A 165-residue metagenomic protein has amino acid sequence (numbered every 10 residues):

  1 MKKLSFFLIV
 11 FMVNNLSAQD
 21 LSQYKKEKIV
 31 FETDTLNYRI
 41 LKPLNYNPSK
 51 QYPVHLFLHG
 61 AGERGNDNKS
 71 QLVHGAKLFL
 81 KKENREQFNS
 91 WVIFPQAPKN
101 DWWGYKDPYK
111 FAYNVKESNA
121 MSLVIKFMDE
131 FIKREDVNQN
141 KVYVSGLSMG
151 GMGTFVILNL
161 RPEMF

Functional and structural regions predicted by a protein language model:
M1-S22: Bacterial Sec-dependent N-terminal signal peptides
L16-V54, S90, S145-M152: A domain-start/cap signature at the N-terminus of enzymes
R39-K42, L72-L80, V124-I132: Short, well-ordered amphipathic alpha-helices
N45-K50, G104-L147, M164: Gly/Ser-rich "nucleophile elbow"/oxyanion-hole loop immediately N-terminal to the catalytic nucleophile in hydrolases
L56-L58: Alpha/beta-hydrolase
A61-M121: Active-site machinery of serine-nucleophile hydrolases
G151-P162: Short glycine-enriched nucleophile-adjacent loop and the immediately C-terminal alpha-helix near the catalytic center
